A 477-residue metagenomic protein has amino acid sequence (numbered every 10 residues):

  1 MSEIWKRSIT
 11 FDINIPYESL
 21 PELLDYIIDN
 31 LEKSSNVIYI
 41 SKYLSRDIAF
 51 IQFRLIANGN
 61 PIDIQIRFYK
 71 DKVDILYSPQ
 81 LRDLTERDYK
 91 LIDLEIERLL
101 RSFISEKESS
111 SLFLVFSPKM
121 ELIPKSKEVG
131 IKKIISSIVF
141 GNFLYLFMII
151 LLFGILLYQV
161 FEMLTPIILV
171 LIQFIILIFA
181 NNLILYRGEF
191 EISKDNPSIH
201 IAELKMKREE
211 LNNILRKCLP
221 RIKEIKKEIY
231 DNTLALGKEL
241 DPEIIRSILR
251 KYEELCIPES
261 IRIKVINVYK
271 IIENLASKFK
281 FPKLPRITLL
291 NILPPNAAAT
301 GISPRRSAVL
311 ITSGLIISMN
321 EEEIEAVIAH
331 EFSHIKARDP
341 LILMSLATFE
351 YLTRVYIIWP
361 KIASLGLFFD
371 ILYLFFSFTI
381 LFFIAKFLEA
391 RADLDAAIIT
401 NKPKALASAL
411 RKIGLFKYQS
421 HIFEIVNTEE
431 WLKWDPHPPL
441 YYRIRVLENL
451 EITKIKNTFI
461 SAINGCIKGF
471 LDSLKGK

Functional and structural regions predicted by a protein language model:
M1-T288, I292, T353-A363, L374-F382 (+3 more regions): Hydrophobic or amphipathic, alpha-helical segments that drive membrane association/targeting
D74-L76, A308-T312, F332: Short hydrophobic beta-strand segments that form the core of ligand-binding sensory/regulatory domains
P197-L211, A390, L394-A409: Membrane-cytosol interface motif
V268-F279, K386-P403: An active-site-proximal "capping" alpha-helix that borders the catalytic cofactor pocket
I272, I311, E325-D339, A392-D393: Active-site recognition of the HExxH zinc-binding catalytic motif
P295-E321: Active-site scaffold of zinc-dependent metalloenzymes
F332-T348, P360, P403-K404: Catalytic Zn2+-binding segment of zinc metalloproteases
L394, I398-K412, Q419-K477: C-terminal capping/extension segments of zinc metalloprotease domains
